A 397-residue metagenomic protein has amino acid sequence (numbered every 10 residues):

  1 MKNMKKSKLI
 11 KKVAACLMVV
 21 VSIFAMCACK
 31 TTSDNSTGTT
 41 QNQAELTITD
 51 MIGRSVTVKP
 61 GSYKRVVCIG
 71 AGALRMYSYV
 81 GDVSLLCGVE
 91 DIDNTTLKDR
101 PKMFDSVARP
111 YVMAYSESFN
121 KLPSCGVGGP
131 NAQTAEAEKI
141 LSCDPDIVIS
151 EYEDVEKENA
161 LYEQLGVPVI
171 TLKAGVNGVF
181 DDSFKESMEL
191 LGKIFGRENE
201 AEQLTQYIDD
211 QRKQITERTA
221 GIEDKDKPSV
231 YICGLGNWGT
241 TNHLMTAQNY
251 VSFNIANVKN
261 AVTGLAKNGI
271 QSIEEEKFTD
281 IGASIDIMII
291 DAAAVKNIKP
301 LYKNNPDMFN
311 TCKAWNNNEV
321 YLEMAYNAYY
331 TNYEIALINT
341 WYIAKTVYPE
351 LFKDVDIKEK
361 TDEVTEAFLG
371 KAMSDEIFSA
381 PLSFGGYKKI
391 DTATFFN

Functional and structural regions predicted by a protein language model:
N3-L17: Bacterial N-terminal signal peptides that target proteins for export
F24-A28: C-terminal motif of bacterial Sec signal peptides marking the signal peptidase cleavage site
C29-M76, N199-I232, F352-N397: Bacterial Sec-exported substrate-binding components of ABC uptake systems
Y63, S124-A132, E136-E153, V167 (+1 more regions): Proline-aspartate-enriched helix->loop->beta-strand connector
L74-K139, I147, Y152: A short, structured surface patch at a secondary-structure boundary
N94-K102, N131, D154-N159, L172-L190 (+1 more regions): Extracytoplasmic ligand-binding site segments that recognize negatively charged/polar headgroups
V179-F195, E202, Q206, D210 (+1 more regions): Structured C-terminal subdomain patch of bacterial secreted/periplasmic proteins
N242-G269: Alpha-helical, coiled-coil/dimerization segments enriched in small aliphatic residues
